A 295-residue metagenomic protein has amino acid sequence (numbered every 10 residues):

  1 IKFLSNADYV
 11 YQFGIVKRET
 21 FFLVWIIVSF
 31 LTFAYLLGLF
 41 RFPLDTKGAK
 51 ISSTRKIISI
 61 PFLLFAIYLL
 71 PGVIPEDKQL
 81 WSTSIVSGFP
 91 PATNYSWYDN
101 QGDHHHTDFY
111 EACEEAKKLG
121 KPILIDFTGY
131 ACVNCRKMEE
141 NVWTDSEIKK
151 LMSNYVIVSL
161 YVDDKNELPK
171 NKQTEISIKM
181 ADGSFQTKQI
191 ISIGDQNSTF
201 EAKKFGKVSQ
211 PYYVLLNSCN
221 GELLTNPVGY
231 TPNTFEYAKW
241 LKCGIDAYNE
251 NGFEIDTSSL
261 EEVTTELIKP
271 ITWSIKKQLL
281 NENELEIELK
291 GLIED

Functional and structural regions predicted by a protein language model:
I1-I125, G129-V156, L160-D295: Proteins that catalyze or organize thiol-disulfide redox chemistry and the adjacent proteostasis machinery handling
